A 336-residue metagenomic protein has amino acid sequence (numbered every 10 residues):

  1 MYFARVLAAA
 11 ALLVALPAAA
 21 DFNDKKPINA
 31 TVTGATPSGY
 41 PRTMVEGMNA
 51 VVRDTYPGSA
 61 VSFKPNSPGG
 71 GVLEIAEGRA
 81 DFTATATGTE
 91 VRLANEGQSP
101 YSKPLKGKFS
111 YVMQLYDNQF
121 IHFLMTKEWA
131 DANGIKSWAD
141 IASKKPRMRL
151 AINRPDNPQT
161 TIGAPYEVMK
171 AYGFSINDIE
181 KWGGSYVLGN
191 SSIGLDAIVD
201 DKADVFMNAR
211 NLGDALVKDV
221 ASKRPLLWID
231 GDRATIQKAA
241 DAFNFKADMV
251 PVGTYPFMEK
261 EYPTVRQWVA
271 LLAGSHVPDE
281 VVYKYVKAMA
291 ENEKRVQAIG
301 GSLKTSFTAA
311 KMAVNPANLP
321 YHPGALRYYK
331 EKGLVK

Functional and structural regions predicted by a protein language model:
M1-L7: Bacterial N-terminal signal peptides that target proteins for export
A15-P17: N-terminal signal peptide c-region/cleavage motif recognized by signal peptidases
P27-T55, S59-A60, Q119-I121, M125-D200 (+2 more regions): Bilobed "Venus flytrap"/periplasmic-binding protein-like clamshell domains and structurally analogous long
M44-V51, S62-K106, S192-I198, F206 (+2 more regions): Pocket-flanking alpha-helical
S102-H122, T254-P263: A structural signal for short loop-to-beta-strand junctions that line the ligand-binding cleft of periplasmic/secreted
L115-D131, P263-L272: Periplasmic solute-binding protein
D200, V205, R210-S222, W228 (+2 more regions): An extracytoplasmic/periplasmic, membrane-proximal ligand-sensing/linker region
L226-K284, P320-Y321, Y328, K332: C-terminal lobe and pocket-closing loops of periplasmic/extracytoplasmic Venus-flytrap solute-binding proteins
